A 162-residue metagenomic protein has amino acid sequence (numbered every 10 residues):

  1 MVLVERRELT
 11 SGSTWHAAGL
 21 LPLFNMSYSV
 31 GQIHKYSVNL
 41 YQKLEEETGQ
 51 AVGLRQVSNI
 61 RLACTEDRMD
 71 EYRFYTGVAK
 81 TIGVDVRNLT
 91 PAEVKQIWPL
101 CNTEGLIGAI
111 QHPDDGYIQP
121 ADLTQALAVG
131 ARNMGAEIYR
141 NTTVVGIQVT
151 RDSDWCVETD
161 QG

Functional and structural regions predicted by a protein language model:
M1-W15: Glycine-rich FAD pyrophosphate-binding loop
E5, T90, R140-T142: Short loop/edge segments at beta-strand edges and connector loops that shape dinucleotide/nucleotide cofactor-binding
R7-L9, V94, L127: Short beta-to-alpha linker loops that shape the active-site pocket of alpha/beta-hydrolase fold enzymes
T10, K95-T103: FAD-binding beta-loop-beta segment adjacent to the flavin cofactor pocket
S13-W15, V52-L54, T103-E104: Short, flexible turn/loop "capping" segments at secondary-structure junctions
G19-I97: Dinucleotide-binding Rossmann-like beta1-alpha1 core, especially the glycine-rich loop that anchors the ADP
L21, I60, A109-I110, V157: Well-ordered beta-strand positions enriched in small/hydrophobic/aromatic, beta-favoring residues
I110-G162: Helical element adjacent to the flavin cofactor pocket in flavoenzyme catalytic cores
